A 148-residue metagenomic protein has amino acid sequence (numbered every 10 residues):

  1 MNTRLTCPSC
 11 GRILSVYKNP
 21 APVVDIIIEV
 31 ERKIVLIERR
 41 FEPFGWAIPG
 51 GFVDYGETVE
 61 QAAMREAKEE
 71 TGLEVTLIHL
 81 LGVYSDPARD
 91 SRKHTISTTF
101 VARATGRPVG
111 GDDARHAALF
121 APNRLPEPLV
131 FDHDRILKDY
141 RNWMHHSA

Functional and structural regions predicted by a protein language model:
M1-D25: Acidic, metal-coordinating catalytic segment for phosphate/diphosphate chemistry, firing primarily on the Nudix
S9, W46-I48, P108-V109, L125: Short clusters of hydrophobic/aromatic residues that line enzyme substrate/ligand-binding pockets
K18-P20, I28, R92-H94: A short catalytic or substrate-binding loop motif that flags glycine-/basic-rich loops and adjacent residues that bind
V24, E29-E70: Conserved Nudix-box catalytic region and its N-terminal flanking loop in Nudix hydrolases and closely related
V53-T76, Y84-D139: Unchanged
W143-A148: Long C-terminal interaction/binding lobes of large macromolecular proteins
